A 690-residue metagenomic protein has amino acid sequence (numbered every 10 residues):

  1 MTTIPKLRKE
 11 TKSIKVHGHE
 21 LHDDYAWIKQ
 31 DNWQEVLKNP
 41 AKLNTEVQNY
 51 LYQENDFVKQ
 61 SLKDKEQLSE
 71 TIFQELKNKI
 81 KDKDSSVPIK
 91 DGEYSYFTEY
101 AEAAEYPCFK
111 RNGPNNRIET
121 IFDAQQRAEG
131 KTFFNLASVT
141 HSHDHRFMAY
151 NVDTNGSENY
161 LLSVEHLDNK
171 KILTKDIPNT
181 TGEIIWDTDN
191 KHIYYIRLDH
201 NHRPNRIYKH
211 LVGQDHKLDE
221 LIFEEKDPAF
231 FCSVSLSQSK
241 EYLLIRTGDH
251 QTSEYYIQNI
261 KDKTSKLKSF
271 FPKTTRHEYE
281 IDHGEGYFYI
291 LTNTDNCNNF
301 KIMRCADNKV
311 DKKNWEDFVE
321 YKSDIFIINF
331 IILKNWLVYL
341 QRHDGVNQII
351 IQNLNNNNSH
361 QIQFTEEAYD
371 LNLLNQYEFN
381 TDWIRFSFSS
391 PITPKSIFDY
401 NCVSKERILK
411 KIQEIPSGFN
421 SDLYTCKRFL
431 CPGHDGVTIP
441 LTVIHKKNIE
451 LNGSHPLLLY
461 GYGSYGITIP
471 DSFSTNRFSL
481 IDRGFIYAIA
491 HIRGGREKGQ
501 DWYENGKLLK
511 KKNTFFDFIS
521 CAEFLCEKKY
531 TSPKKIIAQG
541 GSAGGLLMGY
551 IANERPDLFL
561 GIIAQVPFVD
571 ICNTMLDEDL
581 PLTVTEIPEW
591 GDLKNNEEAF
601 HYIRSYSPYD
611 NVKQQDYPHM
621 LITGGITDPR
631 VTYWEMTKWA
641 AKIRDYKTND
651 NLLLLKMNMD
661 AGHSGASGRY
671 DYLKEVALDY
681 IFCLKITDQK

Functional and structural regions predicted by a protein language model:
M1-W383, S387-K395, D399-Y400, N420 (+5 more regions): Beta-propeller folds
T98, L291, L340, S387 (+4 more regions): Short hydrophobic segments within beta-strands
Y100, N293, S389, Y460-G466 (+3 more regions): Glycine-rich His-Gly loop
P114-R117, N155-S157, D168-K170, D187 (+13 more regions): Secondary-structure transition/capping motifs at alpha-helix termini and the adjoining loop/turn into the next element
Q125-V139, N151-S157, K171, Y400-E406 (+7 more regions): Cap/lid segment of the alpha/beta-hydrolase catalytic domain
D282-H283, D295-C297, I331-L333, H343-D344 (+12 more regions): A structural signal for short secondary-structure junctions
I489-K690: Active-site-proximal cap/loop segments of hydrolase catalytic domains
